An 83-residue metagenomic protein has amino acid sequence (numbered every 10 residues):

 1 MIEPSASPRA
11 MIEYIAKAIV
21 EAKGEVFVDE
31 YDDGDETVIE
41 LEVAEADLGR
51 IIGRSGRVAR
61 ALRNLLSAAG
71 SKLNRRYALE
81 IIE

Functional and structural regions predicted by a protein language model:
M1-L48, A61, L65-E83: RNA-contacting regions in translation and RNA-metabolism proteins, encompassing KH/S1 modules where present
I52-G56: Glycine-centered tight-turn and secondary-structure capping sites
